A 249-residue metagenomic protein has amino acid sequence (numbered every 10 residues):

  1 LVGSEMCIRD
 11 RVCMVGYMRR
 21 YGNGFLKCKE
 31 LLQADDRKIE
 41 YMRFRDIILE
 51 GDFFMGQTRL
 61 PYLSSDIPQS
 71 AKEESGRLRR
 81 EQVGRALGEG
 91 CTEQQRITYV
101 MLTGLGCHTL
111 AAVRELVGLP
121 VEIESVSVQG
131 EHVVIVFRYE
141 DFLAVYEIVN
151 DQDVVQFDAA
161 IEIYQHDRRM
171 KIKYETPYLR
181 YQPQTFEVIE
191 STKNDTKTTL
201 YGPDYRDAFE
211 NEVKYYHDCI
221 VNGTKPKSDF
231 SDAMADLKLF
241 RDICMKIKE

Functional and structural regions predicted by a protein language model:
L1-I8: Short, small-residue-biased leader/transition segments that mark boundaries at the very start of proteins
S4, Y17-M18: N-terminal Rossmann-like NAD(P) cofactor-binding subdomain of oxidoreductases, focused on the glycine-rich
C13-G16, I123-S125: Short catalytic-loop micro-motif centered on adjacent basic/acidic residues
R19-Y21, I47-L49, D151-Q152, P177-Y178: Short, solvent-exposed loop/turn segments at secondary-structure junctions
G22-L119: Predominantly a Rossmann-like dinucleotide-binding segment in NAD(P)-dependent oxidoreductases
C91-L179, G202-T224, R241: Contiguous beta-strand/loop segments that form the cofactor/metal-binding neighborhood of enzyme cores
Y215-E249: C-terminal helix-rich "cap/oligomerization" subdomain common to oxidoreductases
